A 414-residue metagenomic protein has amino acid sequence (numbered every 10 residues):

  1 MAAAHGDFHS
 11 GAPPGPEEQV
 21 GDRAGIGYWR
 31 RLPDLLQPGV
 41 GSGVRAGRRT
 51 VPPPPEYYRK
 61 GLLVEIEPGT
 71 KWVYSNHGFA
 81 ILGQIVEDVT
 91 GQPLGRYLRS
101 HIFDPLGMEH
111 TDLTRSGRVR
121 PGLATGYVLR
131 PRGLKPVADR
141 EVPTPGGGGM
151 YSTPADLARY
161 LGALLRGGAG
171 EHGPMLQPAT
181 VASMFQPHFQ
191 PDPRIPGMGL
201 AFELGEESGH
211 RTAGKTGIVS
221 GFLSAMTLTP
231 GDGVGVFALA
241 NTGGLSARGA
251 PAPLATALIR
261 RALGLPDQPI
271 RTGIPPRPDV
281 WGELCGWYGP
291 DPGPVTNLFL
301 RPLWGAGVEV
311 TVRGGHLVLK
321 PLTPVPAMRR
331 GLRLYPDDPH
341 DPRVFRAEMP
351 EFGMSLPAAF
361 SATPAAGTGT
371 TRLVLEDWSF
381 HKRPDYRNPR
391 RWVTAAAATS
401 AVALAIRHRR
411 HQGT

Functional and structural regions predicted by a protein language model:
M1-N76, G83, T90-P93, S100 (+1 more regions): Active-site-proximal loop and beta-strand segments within enzyme catalytic domains
G6, E87-S100, D104, K135-G413: Catalytic loop of the DD-peptidase/beta-lactamase superfamily, centered on the K-T-G motif and neighboring
V20, E109, D232-V234: Loop/turn elements at helix/coil->beta-strand transitions in domains of secreted/extracellular proteins
N76-G83, P154-A158: A structural signal for well-ordered alpha-helical segments within the folded catalytic domains of diverse enzymes
E109, L123-Y127, E171, I195: A generic membrane alpha-helix/interface feature
H110-R115: Short beta-strand->loop
